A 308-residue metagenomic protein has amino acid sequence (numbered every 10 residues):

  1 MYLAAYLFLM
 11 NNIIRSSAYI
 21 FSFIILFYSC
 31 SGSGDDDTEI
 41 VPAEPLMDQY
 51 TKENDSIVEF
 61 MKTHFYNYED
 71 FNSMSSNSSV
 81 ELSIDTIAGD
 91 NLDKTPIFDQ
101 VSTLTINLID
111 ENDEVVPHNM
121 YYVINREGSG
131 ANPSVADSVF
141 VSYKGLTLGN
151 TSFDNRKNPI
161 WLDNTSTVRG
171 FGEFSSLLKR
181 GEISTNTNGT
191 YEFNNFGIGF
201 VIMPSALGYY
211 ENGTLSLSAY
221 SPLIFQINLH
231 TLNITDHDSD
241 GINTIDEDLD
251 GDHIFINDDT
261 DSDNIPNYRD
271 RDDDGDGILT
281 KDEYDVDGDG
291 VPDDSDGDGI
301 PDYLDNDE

Functional and structural regions predicted by a protein language model:
A5-A18: Bacterial N-terminal signal peptides that target proteins for export
Y19-F23: Hydrophobic helical h-region of N-terminal Sec-dependent signal peptides in bacterial secretory/periplasmic proteins
L26-S29: C-terminal motif of bacterial Sec signal peptides marking the signal peptidase cleavage site
S31-E308: Cross-family detector of peptidyl-prolyl cis-trans isomerase
